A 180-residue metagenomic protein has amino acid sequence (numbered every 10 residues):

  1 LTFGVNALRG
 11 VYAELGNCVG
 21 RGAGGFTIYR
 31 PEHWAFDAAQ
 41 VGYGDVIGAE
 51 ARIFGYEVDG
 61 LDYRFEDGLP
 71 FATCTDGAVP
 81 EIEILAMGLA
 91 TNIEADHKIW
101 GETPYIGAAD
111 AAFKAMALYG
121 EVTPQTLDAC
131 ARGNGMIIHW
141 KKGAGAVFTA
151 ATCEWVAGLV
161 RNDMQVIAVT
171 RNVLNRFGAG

Functional and structural regions predicted by a protein language model:
L1-V5: Catalytic or ion-translocation cores adjacent to nucleophile or general acid/base/metal-coordination motifs in diverse
V11, V19: Hydrophobic, aromatic-rich cap/lid helix
A23, T27-G180: Extracellular ligand-binding/catalytic regions of CAZymes and related secreted enzymes and adhesion modules
